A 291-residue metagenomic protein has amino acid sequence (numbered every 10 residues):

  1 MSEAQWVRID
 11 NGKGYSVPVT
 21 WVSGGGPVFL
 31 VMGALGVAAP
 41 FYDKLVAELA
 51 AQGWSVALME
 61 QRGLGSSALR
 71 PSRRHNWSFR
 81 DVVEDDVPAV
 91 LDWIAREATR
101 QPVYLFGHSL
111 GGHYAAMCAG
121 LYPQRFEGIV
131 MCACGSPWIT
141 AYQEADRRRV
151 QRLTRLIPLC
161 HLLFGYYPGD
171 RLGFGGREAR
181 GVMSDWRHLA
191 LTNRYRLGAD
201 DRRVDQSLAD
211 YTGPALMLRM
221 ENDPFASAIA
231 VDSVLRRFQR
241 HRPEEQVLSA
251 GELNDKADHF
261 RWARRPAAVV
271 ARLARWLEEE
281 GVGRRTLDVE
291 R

Functional and structural regions predicted by a protein language model:
M1-W21: N-terminal cap/lid segment of alpha/beta-hydrolase-fold proteins
G26, A34-V37: Active-site glycine-rich loops that stabilize anionic/oxyanionic intermediates across multiple enzyme folds
A39-F41, V46-P71: Conserved alpha/beta-hydrolase
N76-A95: Alpha/beta-hydrolase active-site loop
F106-R194: Alpha/beta-hydrolase-fold enzymes
Y211, M217-R219: Short beta-strand/loop motif that positions the catalytic acidic residue of the alpha/beta-hydrolase fold
G213, S227-R237: Short alpha-helix in the alpha/beta-hydrolase fold that links the catalytic acid
V247-R291: Catalytic active-site module of serine/aspartate enzymes centered on a nucleophile-bearing elbow/loop
